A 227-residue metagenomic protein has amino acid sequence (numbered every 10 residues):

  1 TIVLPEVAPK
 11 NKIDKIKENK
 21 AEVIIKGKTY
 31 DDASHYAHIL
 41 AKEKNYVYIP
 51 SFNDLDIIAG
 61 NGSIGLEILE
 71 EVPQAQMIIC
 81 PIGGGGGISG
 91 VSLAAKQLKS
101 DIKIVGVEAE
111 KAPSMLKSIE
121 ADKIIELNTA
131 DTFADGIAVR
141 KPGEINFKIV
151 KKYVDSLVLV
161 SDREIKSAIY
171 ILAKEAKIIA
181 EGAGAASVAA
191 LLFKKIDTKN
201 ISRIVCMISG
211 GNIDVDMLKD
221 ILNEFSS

Functional and structural regions predicted by a protein language model:
T1-S227: PLP-dependent amino-acid enzyme catalytic core
